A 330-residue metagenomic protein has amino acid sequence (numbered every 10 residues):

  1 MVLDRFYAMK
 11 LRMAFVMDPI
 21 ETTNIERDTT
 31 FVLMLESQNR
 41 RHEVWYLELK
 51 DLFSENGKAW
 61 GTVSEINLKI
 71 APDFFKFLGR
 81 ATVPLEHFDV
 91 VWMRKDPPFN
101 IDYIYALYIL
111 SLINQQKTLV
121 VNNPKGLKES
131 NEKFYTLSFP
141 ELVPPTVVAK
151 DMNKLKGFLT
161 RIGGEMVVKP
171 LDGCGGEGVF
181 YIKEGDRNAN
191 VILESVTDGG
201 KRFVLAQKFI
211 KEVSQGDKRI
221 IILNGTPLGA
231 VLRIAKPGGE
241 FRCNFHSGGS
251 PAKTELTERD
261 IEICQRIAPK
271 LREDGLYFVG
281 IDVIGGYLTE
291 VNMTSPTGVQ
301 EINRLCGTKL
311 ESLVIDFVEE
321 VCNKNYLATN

Functional and structural regions predicted by a protein language model:
M1-A8: Short, Lys/Arg-enriched N-terminal segments with co-localized hydrophobic residues within the first ~10-30 amino acids
L11, M17, T23-E26, G239 (+1 more regions): ATP-dependent carboxylate activation and anion-phosphoryl transfer catalytic cores that bind Mg-ATP to form
F15, W92-M93, Q207: Redox-cofactor binding/interface segments in oxidoreductases and associated redox assembly factors
P19, K95-P98, L171-G173, P296: Short glycine-rich anion-binding loops that position phosphate/pyrophosphate groups of nucleotides and phosphorylated
E21-V148: Conserved N-proximal alpha/beta basic substrate-recognition cap immediately N-terminal to, or forming the N-lobe
P124-K128, R233-K236, I284-Y287: Short glycine-enriched loops at secondary-structure junctions
E141-G163: Rossmann-like NAD(P)H-binding beta-loop-alpha module
M152-N153, I162-G164, D172-I261, L271: Phosphate-binding site of ATP-dependent enzymes
